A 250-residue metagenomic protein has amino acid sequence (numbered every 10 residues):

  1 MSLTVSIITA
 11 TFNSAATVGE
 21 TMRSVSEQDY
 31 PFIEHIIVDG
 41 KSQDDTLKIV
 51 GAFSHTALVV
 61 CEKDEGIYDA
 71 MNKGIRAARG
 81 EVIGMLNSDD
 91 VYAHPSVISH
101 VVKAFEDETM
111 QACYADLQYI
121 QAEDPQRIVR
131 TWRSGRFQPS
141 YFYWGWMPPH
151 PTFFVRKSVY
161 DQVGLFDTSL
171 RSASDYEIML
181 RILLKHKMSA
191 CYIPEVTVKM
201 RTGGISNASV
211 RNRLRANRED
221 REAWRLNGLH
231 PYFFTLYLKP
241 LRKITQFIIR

Functional and structural regions predicted by a protein language model:
M1-A208, N212: Nucleotide-sugar donor-binding/catalytic module of glycosyltransferases that assemble extracellular/cell-envelope
A208-F233: Catalytic core of nucleotide-sugar-dependent glycosyltransferases
G228-I248: A transmembrane-helix-recognition feature enriched in membrane-embedded lipid enzymes and envelope glyco-/phospholipid
